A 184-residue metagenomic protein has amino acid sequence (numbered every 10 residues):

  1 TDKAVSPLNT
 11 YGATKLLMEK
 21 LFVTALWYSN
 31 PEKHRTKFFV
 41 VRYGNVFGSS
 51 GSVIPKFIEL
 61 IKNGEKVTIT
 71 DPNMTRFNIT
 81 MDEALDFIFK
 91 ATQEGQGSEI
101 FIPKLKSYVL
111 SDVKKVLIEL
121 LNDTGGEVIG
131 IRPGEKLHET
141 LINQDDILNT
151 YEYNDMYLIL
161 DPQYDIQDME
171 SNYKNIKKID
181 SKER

Functional and structural regions predicted by a protein language model:
Y11: Catalytic tyrosine of NAD(P)H-dependent dehydrogenase/reductases that use a Tyr as the general acid/base
T14: Active-site helix of classical SDR
T24-R184: Strand-loop microenvironment adjacent to phosphate/nucleotide-handling motifs in alpha/beta enzyme folds
